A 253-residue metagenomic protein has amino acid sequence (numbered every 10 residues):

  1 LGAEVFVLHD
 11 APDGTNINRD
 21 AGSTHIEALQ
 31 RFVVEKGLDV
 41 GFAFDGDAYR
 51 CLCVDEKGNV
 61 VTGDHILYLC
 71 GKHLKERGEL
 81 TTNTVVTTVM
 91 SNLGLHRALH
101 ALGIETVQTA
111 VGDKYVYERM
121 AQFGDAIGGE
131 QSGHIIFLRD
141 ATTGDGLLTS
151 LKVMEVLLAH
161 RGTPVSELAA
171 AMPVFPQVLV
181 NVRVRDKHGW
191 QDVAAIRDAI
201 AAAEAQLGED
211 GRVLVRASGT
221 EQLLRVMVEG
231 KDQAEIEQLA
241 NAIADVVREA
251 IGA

Functional and structural regions predicted by a protein language model:
L1-H160, V174: Phosphate-binding chemistry for phosphorylated carbohydrates and sugar-nucleotides
L157-A253: Catalytic-core signal marking the mid-to-C-terminal active-site face
